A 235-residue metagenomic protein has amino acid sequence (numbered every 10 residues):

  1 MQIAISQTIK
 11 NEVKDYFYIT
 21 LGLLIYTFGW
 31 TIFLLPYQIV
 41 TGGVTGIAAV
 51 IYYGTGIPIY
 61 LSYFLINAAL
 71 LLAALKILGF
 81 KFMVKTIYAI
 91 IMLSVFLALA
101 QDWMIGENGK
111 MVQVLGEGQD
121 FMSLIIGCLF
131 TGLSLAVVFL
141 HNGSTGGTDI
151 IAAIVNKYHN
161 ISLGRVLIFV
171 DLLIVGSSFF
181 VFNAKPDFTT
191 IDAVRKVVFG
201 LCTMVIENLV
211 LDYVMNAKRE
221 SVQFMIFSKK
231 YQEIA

Functional and structural regions predicted by a protein language model:
Q2-Y231: Core subunits and conserved enzymes of cellular information-processing and envelope-translocation systems across
